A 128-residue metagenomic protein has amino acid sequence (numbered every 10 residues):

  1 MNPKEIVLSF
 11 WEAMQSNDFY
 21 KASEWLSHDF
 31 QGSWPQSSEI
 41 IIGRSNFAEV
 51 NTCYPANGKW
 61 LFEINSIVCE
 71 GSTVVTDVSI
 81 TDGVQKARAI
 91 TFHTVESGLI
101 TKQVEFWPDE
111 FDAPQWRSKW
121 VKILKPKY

Functional and structural regions predicted by a protein language model:
M1-P3, H28, N57, T81-D82: Hydrophobic alpha-helical segments, principally membrane-spanning helices and signal/leader peptides
M1-Y20, E24, W120-Y128: Short, low-complexity N-terminal intrinsically disordered segments enriched in polar/charged residues
F10-A13, S33, T81: Alpha-helix C-capping/helix-to-loop hinge sites
Y20, E24, H28-E70: A solvent-exposed, acidic/Ser-Thr-rich amphipathic alpha-helical stretch
A48-Y128: A beta-strand edge to alpha-helix "cap/lid" segment located at domain peripheries
